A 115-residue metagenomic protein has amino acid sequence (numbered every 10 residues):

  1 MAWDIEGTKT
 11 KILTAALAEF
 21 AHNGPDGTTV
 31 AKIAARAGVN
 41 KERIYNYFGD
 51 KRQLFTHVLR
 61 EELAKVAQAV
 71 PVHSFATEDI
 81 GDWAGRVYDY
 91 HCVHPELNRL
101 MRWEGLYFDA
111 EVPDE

Functional and structural regions predicted by a protein language model:
K11, A15, E19-Q53, H57: Helix-turn-helix
K11, A15-H22, K65-H73, L100: Solvent-exposed, amphipathic alpha-helical segments
N23, H73-T77, H94, F108: Short coil/turn helix-boundary motifs
T56-W83, E115: Amphipathic alpha-helical linker/stalk segments
D89-E115: Short secondary-structure transition hinges
